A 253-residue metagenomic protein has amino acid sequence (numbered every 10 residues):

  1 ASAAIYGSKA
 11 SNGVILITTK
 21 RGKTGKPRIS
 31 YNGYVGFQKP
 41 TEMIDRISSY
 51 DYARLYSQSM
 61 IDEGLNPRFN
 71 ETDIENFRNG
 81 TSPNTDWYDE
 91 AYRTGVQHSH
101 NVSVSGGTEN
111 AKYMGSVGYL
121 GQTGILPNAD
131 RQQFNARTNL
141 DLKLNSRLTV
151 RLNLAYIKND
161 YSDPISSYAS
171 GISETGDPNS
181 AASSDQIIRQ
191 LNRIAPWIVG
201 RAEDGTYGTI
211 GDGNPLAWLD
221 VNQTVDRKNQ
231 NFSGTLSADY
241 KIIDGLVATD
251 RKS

Functional and structural regions predicted by a protein language model:
A1-S30, Q97-S99, K112, G118-T123: A beta-strand signature from Gram-negative outer-membrane beta-barrel systems, especially the internal plug domain
G7-S11, R93, A129-Q132, S166-Y168: Short, glycine-/polar-rich solvent-exposed loops and beta-turns at beta-strand/coil boundaries
V14-L16, N101, N135-R137, S233-T235: Membrane-embedded beta-strand positions in outer-membrane beta-barrel channels/transporters
K23-G33, F37-N84, G124-L126, N135 (+2 more regions): Surface-exposed loop/interface segments of Gram-negative outer-membrane beta-barrel transport/assembly proteins
T24-K26, T108-K112, N145-R147, K241-G245: Strand-connecting loop/turn motifs
K39, E90-A91: C-terminal beta-signal and adjacent terminal beta-strands/loops of Gram-negative outer-membrane beta-barrel proteins
R93-E109, G118-Y119, L216-R251: Outer-membrane beta-barrel transmembrane strands
